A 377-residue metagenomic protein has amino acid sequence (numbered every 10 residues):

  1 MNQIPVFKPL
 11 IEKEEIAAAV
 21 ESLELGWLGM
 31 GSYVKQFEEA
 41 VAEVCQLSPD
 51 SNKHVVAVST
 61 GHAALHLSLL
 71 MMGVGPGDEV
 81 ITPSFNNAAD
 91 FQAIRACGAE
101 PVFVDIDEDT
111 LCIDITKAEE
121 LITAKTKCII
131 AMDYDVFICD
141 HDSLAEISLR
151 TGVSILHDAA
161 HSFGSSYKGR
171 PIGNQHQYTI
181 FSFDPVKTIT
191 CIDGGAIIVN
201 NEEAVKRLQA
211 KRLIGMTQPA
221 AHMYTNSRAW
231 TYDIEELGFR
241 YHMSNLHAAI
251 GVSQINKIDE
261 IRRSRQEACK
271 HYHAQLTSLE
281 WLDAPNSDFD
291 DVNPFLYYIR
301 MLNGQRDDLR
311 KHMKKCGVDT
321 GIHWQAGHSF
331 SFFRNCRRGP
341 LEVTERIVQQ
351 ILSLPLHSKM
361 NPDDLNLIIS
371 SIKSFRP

Functional and structural regions predicted by a protein language model:
M1-L28, Y232-E235, P355: N-terminal "arm"/small-domain region of PLP-dependent enzymes with the aminotransferase-like
F7-A17, L28-E39, V58, D114: A structural motif shared across PLP-dependent enzymes of the aminotransferase-like
M30-E79, A93-C97, F103-D105, R170: Phosphate-binding glycine-rich loop
V34-A40, Q46-K53, T116, C128-M132 (+5 more regions): PLP-dependent aminotransferase class I/II
V56, I81, V102, I155-L156 (+3 more regions): Structural detector of well-ordered beta-strand residues that form the stable sheet scaffold of enzyme domains
L70-R150, S154-A159, S166: PLP-dependent aminotransferase-like
H157-C191, K206, W230-E235: Conserved active-site segment immediately N-terminal to the catalytic lysine that forms the internal aldimine
F181-S182, G195-N201, V252: Short beta-strand-to-turn element immediately C-terminal to the catalytic PLP-Schiff-base lysine in fold type I
